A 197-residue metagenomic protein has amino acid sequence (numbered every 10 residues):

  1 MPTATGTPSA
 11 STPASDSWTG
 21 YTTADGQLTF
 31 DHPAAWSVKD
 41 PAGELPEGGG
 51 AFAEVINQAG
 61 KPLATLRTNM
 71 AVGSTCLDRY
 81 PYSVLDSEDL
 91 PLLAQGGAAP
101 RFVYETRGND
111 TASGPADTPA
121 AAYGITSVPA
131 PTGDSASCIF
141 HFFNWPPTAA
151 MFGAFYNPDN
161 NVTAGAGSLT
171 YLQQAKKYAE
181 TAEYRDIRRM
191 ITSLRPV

Functional and structural regions predicted by a protein language model:
M1-T12: Extracellular mucin-like PTS domains
P2, D16, I56, L92-L93 (+2 more regions): Compositionally biased, low-complexity repeat tracts
A10, L77-D78, N157-P158: Intrinsically disordered, low-complexity, compositionally biased regions/tails
P13-A24: Short acidic/polar N-terminal linker immediately downstream of export determinants
G26-T118, I125-T126: Secretory pathway targeting signatures of secreted, lumenal, and periplasmic proteins
E105-V197: Short, well-structured beta-strand
